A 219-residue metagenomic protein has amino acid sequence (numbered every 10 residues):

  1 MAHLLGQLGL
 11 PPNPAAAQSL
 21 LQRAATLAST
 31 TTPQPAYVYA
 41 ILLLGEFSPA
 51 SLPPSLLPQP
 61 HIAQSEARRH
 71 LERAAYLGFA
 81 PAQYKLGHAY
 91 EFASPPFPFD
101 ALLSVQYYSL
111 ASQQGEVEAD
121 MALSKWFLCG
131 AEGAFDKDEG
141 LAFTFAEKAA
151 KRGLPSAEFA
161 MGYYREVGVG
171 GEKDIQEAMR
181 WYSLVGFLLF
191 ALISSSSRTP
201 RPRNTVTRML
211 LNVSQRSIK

Functional and structural regions predicted by a protein language model:
M1, S19, Y37, Y84 (+6 more regions): TPR/TPR-like alpha-solenoid signature
M1-Q7, L27-A36, L43-S51, L71 (+11 more regions): Short helix-capping/linker turns of helical repeat alpha-solenoids
P11-L20, L52-H70, P96-Y107, A134-F145 (+1 more regions): Structural signature of tandem alpha-helical TPR/SEL1-like repeats, specifically the intra-repeat loop/turn
N13-L20, A24-L27, E172-A191, S195-L211 (+1 more regions): TPR/TPR-like (Sel1-like) alpha-helical repeat modules
L102, S109, G115, M121 (+3 more regions): N-terminal interaction/assembly modules
K148-S156, A160-Y164: C-terminal, well-structured subdomains that either form a transmembrane helix-short loop-helix hairpin in multi-pass
